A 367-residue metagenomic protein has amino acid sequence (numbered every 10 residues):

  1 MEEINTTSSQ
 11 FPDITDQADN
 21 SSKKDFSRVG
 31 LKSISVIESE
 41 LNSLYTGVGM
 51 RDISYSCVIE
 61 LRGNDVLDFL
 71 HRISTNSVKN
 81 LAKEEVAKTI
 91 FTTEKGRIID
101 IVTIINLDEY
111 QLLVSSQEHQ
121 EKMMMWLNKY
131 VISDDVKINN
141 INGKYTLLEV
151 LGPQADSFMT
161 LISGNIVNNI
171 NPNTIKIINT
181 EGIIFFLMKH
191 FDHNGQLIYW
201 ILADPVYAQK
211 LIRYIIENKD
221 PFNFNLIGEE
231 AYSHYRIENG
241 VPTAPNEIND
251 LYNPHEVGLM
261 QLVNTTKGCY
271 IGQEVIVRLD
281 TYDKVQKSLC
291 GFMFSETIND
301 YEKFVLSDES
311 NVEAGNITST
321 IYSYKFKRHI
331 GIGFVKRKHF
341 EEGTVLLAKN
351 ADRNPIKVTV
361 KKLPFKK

Functional and structural regions predicted by a protein language model:
M1-K88, T92-I99: Acidic, proline/glycine-enriched N-terminal capping motif
E2-I37, V136-L289, E313: Glycine-rich, acidic
E2-T7, F11, N20, R97 (+4 more regions): Glycine-rich, small/acidic residue-mixed loop/short-helix segments
N64-D65, S116-E121, P153-A155, D204-Q209 (+1 more regions): Helix N-cap motif at beta-to-alpha junctions
V66-L107, P153-D192: A glycine-rich (often HGG/GG-containing) alpha/beta subdomain
I73, W126-K129, I162-G164, Q209-P221 (+2 more regions): Short amphipathic alpha-helices in soluble, non-transmembrane regions that often serve as interface/regulatory elements
T103, V114-N140: A generic, well-ordered mixed alpha/beta core segment in the N-terminal half of proteins
Q111-V114, L197-A203, K327-K336: A generic structural motif
